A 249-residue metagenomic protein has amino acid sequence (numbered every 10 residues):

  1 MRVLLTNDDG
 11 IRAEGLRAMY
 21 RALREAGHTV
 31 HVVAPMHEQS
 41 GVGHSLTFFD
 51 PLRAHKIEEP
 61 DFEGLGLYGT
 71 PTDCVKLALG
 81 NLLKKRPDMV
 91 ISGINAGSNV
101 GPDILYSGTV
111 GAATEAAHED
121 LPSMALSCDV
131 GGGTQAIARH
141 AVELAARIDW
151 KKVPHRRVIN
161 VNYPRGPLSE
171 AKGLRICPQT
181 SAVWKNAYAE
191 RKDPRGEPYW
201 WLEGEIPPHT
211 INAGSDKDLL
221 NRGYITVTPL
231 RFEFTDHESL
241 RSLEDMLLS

Functional and structural regions predicted by a protein language model:
V3-T6, E14-N81, K85-R86: A cross-family phosphate/adenosyl-ligand binding-site feature
T6, V33-P35, Y68, S92-N95 (+3 more regions): Short beta-strand segments
D9, E38, T70-P71, N95-S98 (+2 more regions): Short glycine-rich anion-binding loops that position phosphate/pyrophosphate groups of nucleotides and phosphorylated
A22, A112-A116: Hydrophobic/aromatic ligand-binding patch that stacks against planar heteroaromatic rings of cofactors or nucleotides
M89: Short, Asp-centered acidic motifs that coordinate Mg2+ and/or phosphate in catalytic or ligand-binding sites
S98-S107: Glycine/threonine-rich flexible loop motifs
A117-I137: Glycine-rich phosphate/pyrophosphate-binding loops and their adjacent beta-strand/loop elements at enzyme active sites
I137-S249: Electrostatically charged, flexible surface regions
